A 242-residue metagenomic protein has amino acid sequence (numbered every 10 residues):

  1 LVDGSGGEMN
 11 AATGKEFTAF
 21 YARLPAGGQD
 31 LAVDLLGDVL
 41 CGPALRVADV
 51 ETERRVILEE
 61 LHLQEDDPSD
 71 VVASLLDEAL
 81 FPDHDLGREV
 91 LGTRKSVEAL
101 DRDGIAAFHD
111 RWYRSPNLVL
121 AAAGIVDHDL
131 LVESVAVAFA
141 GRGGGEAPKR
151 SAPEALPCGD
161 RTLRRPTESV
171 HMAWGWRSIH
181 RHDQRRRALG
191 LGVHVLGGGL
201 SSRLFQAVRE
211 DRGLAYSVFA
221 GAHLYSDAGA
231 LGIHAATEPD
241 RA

Functional and structural regions predicted by a protein language model:
L1-A147, T162, I179-H180, A188 (+1 more regions): Charge-rich, well-structured scaffold segments of protease-associated domains
D67, S202-R203: Secondary-structure junction/capping motif
A147-S202: His/Glu-based metal-binding/catalytic segments typifying zinc-dependent metallopeptidases
